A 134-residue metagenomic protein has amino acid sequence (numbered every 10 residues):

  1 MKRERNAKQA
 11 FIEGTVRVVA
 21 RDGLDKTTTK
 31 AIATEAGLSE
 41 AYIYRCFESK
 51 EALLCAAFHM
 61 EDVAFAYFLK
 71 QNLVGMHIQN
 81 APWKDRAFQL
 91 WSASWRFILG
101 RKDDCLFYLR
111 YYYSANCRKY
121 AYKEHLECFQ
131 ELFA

Functional and structural regions predicted by a protein language model:
M1-N6: N-terminal intrinsically disordered/low-complexity leader segments
A10, G14, V18-A52, A56: Helix-turn-helix
G14-R21, F68-G75, Q79: Solvent-exposed, amphipathic alpha-helical segments
L54-E61, F68: Alpha-helical DNA-contacting segments of helix-turn-helix folds
A56, Q71-G100: Hydrophobic alpha-helical connector segments
V63-K70, D85, N116-A134: Amphipathic alpha-helical packing segments from all-alpha helical-bundle domains
F97-Y120: Amphipathic alpha-helical segments used for helix-helix packing
